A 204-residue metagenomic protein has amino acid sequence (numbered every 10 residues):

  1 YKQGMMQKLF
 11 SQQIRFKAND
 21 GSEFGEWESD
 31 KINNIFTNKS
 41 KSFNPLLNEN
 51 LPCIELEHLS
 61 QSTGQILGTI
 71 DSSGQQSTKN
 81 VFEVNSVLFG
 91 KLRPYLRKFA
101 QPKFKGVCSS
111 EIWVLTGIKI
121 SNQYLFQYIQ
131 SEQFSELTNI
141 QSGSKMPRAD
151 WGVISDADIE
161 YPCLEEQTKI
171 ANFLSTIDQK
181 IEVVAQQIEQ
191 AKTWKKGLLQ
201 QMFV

Functional and structural regions predicted by a protein language model:
Y1-Q3, F16, F24-D30, D158-W194 (+1 more regions): Amphipathic alpha-helical segments
Q7: Polar interaction faces of repeat-based domains
Q12, L92, V107-W113, S142-E165: A short glycine-rich beta-alpha junction/loop motif
Q13-F43: Non-catalytic DNA-recognition/assembly elements of restriction-modification systems
N33-N44, E49-V84, P102-K103, V107: Sequence-specific dsDNA recognition surfaces
L56, Q101-P102, G117, I159-Y161: Hydrophobic residues in beta-strands and at strand termini
Q76-F134, D150-W151: A short beta-sheet element
